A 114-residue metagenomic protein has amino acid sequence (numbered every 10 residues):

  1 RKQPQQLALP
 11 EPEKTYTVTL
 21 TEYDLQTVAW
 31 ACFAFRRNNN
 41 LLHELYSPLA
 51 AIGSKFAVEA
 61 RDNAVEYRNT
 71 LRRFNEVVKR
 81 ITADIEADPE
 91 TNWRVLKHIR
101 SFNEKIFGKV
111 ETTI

Functional and structural regions predicted by a protein language model:
R1-I114: Positively charged, phosphate-engaging catalytic surfaces used for nucleic-acid and nucleotide handling
